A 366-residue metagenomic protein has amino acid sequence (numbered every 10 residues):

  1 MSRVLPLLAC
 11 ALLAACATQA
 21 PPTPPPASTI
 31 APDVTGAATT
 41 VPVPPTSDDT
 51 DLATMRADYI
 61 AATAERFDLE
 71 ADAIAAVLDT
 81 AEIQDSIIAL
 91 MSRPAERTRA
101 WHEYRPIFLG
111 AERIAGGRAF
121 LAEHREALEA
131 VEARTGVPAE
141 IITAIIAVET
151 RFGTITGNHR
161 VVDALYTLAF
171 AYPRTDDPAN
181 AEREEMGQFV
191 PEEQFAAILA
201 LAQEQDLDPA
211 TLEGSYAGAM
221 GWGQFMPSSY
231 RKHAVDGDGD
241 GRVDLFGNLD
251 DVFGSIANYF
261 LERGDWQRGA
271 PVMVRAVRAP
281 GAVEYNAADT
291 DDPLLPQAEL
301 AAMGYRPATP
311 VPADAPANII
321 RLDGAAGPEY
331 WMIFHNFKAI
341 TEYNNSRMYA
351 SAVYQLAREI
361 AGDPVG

Functional and structural regions predicted by a protein language model:
S2-C10: Sec-dependent signal peptide recognition, specifically the positively charged N-region followed immediately by
L13-A15: C-terminal motif of bacterial Sec signal peptides marking the signal peptidase cleavage site
A17-Q19: Bacterial signal peptide processing site
G36-A61, A71-A122, R174: N-terminal export signals and maturation junctions of secreted/periplasmic proteins
D72-T98, I146-T150, H159-T167, Y172 (+1 more regions): Acidic helix-start/capping segments at beta-turn-to-alpha-helix junctions
T98-S255: Acidic/His-rich structured neighborhood in mature extracellular/periplasmic domains
Q205-P316, L322-A325: Flexible, glycine-rich surface segments
T309-G366: C-terminal functional modules
